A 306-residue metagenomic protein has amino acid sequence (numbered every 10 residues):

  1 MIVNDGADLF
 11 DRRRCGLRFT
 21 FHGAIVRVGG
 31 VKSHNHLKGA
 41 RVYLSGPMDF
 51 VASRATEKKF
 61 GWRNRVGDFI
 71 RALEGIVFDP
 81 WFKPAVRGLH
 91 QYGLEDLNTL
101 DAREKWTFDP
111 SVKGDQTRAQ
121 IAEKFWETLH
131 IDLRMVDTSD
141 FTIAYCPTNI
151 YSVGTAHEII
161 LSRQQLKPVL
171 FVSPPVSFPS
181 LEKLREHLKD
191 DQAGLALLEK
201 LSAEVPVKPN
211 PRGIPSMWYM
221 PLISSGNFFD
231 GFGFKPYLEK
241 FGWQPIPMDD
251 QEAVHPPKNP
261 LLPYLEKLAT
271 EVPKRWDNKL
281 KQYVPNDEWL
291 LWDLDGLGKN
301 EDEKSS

Functional and structural regions predicted by a protein language model:
M1-V3, I25-V26: Short hydrophobic transmembrane-like helices used for membrane targeting/insertion
N4-A7, R13: Targeting/processing segments of secretory and organellar proteins
R12-T20: N-terminal polybasic/positive-inside topogenic patches
F19-S306: Conserved catalytic or regulatory cores that recognize and/or transform ribose-phosphate-containing ligands
